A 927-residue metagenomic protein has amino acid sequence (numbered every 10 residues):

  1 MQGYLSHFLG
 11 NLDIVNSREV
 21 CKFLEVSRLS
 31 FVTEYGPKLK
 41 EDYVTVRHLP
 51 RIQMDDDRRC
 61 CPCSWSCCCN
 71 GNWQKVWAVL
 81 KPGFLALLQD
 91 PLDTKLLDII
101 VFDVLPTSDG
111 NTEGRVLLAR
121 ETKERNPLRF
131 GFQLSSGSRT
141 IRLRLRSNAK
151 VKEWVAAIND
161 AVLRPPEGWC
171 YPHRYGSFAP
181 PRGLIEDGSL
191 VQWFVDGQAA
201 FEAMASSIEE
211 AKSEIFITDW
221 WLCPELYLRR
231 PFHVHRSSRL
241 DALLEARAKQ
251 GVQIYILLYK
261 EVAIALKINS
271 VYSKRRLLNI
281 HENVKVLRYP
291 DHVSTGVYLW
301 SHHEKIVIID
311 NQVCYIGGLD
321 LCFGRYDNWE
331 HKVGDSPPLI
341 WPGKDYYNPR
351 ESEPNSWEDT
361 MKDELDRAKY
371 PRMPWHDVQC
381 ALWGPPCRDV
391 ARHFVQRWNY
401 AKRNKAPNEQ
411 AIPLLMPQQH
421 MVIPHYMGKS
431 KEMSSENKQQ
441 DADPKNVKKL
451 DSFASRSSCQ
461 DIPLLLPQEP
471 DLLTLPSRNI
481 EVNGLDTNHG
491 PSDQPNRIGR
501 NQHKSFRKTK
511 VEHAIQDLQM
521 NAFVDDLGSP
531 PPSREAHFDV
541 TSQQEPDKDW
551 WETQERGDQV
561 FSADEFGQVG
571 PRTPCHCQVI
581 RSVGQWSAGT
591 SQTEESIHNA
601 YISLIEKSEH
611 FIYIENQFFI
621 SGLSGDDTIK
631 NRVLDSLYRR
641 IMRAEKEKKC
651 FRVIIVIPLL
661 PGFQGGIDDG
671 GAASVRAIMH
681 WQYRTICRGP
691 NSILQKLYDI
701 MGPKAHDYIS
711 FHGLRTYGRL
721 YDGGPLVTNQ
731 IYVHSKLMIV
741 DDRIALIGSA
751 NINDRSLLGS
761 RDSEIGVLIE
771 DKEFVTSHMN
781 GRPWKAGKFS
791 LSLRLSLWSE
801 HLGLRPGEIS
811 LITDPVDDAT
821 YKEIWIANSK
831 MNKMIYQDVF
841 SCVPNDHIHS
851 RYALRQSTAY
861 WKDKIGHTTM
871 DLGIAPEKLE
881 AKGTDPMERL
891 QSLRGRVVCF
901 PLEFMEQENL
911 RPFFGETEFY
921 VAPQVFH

Functional and structural regions predicted by a protein language model:
Q2-L9, L85, K123-G131: N-terminal helical oligomerization/adaptor modules that nucleate signalosome assembly
Q2-P37: Domain-level detector for trafficking modules
L5-F8, K150-V162, V390-W398, L793-H801: Short amphipathic C-terminal alpha-helix that caps PH/PH-like domains
E34-P106, L143, W154, I306 (+1 more regions): Polybasic phosphoinositide-binding surfaces of eukaryotic membrane-targeting domains
W73, W77-P82, D98, S108-R115 (+13 more regions): HKD-type phospholipase D/PLD-like phosphodiesterase module
R652, G713-G718, L726-I731, S760-H927: Pan-eukaryotic secretory-pathway lumenal catalytic ectodomains of glycan-active enzymes
R743: Catalytic core of tubulin tyrosine ligase-like
